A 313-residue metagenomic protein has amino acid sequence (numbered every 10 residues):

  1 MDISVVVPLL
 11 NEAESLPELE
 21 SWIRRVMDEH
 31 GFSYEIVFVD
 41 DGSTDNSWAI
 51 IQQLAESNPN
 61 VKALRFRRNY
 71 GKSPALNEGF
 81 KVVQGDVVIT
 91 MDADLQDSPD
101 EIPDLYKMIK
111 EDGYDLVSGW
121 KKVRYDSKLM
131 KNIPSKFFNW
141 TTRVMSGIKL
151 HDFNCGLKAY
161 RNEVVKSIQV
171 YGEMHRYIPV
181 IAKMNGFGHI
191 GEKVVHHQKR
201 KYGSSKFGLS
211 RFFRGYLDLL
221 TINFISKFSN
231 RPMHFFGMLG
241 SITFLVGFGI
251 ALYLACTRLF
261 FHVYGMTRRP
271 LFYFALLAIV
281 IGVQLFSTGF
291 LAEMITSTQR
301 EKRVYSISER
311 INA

Functional and structural regions predicted by a protein language model:
D2-S4, E35: Cell-envelope/extracellular polymer assembly enzymes that use nucleotide-activated donors
E12-M27: Short, well-formed alpha-helical segments that are part of the catalytic scaffolds of diverse glycosyltransferases
E14-E18, D45-L54: Acidic helix N-cap motif at the loop->helix transition within catalytic regions of sugar-transfer enzymes
E20, F32-S43, L64-R65: Short beta-strand/loop segment that forms part of the nucleotide-sugar
D40-A49, L95-Q96: A conserved acidic beta->alpha catalytic loop
Q53, N60-R68, K72-V82, V87 (+4 more regions): Acceptor/aglycone-binding surface of glycosyltransferases and processive sugar-polymer synthases
Y177-A313: Hydrophobic helical membrane-anchoring modules
